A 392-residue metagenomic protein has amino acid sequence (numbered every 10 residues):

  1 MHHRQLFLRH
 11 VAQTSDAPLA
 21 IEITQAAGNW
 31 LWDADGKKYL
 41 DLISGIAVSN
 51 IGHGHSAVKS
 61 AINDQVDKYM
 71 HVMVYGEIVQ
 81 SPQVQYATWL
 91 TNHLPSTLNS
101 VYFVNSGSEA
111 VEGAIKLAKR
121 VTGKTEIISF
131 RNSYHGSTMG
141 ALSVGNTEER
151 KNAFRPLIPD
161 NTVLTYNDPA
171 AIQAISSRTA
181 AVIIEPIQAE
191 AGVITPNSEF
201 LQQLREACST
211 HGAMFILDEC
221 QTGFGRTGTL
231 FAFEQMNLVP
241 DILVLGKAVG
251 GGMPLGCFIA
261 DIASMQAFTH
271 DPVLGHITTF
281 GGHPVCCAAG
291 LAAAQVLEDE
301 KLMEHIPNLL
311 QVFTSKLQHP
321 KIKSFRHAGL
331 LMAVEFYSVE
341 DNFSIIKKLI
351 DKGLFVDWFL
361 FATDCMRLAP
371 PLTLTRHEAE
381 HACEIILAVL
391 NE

Functional and structural regions predicted by a protein language model:
M1-E392: Conserved N-terminal phosphate-binding loop of PLP-dependent enzymes in the Aspartate aminotransferase
